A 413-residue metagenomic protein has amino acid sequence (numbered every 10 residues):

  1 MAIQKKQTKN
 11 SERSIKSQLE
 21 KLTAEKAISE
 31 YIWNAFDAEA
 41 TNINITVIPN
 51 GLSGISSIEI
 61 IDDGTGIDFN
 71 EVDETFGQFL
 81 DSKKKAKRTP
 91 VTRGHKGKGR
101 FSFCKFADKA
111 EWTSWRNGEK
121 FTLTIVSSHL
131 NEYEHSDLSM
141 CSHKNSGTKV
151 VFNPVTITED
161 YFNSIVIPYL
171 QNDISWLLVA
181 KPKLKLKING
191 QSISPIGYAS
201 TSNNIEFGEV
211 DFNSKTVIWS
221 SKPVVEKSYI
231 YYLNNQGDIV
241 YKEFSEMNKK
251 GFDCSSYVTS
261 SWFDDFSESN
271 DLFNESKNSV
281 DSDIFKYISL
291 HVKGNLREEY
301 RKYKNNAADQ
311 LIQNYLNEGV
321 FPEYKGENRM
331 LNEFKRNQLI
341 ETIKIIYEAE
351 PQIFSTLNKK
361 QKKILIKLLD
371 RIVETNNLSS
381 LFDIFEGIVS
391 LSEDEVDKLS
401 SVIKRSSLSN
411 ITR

Functional and structural regions predicted by a protein language model:
M1-N153, Y161, E350: GHKL (Bergerat-fold) ATPase N-terminal catalytic module, capturing the glycine-rich phosphate-binding loop and acidic
T23, A27, T158-L170, V280 (+2 more regions): Short amphipathic alpha-helical segments
N44-I48, E119-T122, P182-N189, Y303-N314: Short, glycine/acidic-rich hinge or "gate" loops at secondary-structure transitions that mediate conformational
I45-V47, E119-S128, F207-S221, E243: Broad, structure-driven detector of short, well-ordered beta-strand segments within folded domains
D63-G64, P154-E159, D264, S279-V280: A generic structural motif
N145-Y232: Glycine/threonine-rich ATP-lid/beta-loop region of ATP-binding domains
K222-L408: GHKL/Bergerat-fold ATPase module
T412-R413: Acidic-basic catalytic patches of nuclease active cores, encompassing PD-(D/E)XK and other metal-cofactor nuclease
